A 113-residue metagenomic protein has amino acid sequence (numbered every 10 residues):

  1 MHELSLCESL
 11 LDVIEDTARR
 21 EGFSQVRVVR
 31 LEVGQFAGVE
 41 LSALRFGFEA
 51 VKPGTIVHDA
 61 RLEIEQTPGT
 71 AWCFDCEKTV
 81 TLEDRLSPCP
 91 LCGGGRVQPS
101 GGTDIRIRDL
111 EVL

Functional and structural regions predicted by a protein language model:
M1-D59: Long, charged N-terminal interaction/targeting segments
V29-E32, E63-E65, R108: Solvent-exposed beta-strand sheet faces enriched in polar/charged residues
R61-P68, K78-E83: Short, flexible, mixed-charge glycine/proline-rich loop motifs that serve as phosphate/nucleic-acid-contacting
A71, S87, I105: Cys/His-enriched microdomains
C73-C76, C89-C92: Short cysteine-rich clusters marking metal-coordination/redox-active sites
T81, G94-Q98: Short functional micro-motifs and their immediate structural scaffolds
D109-L113: Short hydrophobic/aromatic patches at helix-to-coil boundaries
